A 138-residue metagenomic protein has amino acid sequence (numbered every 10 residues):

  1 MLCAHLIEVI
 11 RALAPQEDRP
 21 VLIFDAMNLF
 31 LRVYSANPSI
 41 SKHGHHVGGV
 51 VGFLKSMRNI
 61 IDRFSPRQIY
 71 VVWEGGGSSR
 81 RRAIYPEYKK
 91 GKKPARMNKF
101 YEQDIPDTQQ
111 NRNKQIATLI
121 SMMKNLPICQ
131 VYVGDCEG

Functional and structural regions predicted by a protein language model:
A4-H5, L13-G138: Noncatalytic, basic helical substrate-engagement surface that gates or grips nucleic-acid strands
